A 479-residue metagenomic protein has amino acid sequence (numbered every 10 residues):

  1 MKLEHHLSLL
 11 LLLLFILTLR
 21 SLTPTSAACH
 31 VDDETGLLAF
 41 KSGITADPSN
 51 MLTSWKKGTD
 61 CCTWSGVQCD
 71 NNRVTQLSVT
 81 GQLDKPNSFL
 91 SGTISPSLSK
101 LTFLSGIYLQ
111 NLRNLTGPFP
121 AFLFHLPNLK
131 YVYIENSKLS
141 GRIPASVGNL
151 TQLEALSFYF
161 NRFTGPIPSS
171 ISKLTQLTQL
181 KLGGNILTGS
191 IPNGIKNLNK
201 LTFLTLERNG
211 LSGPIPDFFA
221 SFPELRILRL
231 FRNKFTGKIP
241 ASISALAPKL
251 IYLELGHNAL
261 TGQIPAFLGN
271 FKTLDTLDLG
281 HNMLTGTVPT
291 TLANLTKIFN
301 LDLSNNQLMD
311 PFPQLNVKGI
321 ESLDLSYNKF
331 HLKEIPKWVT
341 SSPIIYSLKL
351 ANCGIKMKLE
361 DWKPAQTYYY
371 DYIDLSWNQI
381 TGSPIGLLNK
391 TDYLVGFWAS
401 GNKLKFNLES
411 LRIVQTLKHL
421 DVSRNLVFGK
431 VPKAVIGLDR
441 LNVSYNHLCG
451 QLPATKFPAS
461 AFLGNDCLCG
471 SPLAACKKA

Functional and structural regions predicted by a protein language model:
M1-A479: Plant-biased, solvent-exposed loop and capping regions within N-terminal extracellular ligand-binding ectodomains
